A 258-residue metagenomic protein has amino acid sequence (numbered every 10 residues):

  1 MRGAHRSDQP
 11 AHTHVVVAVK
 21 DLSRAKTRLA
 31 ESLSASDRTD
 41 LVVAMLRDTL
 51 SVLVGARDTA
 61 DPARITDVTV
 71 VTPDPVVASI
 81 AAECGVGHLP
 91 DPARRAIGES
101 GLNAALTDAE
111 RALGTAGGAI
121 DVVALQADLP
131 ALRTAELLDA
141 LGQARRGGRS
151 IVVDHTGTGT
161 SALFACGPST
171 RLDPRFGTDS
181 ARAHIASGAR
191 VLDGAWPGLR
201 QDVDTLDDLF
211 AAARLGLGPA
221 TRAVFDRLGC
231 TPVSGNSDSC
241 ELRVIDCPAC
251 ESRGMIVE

Functional and structural regions predicted by a protein language model:
M1-L29: N-terminal nucleotide-binding beta1-loop-alpha1 segment
V42-R64: A short, N-terminal amphipathic alpha-helix
D61-D74: Short beta-strand/loop segment that forms part of the nucleotide-sugar
V76-D121, S180: Short phosphate-binding loop-to-helix
Q126-P130: The conserved acidic donor/metal-binding loop of glycosyltransferases
L132-T156: Conserved donor-nucleotide/metal-binding helix-loop-beta segment in metal-dependent transferases, i.e., the alpha-helix
A162-A189: Short, glycine-/small-residue-rich phosphate/pyrophosphate-handling segment
D179, A183-E258: Conserved alpha/beta core of the MobA/IspD/sugar-nucleotide pyrophosphorylase nucleotidyltransferase superfamily
